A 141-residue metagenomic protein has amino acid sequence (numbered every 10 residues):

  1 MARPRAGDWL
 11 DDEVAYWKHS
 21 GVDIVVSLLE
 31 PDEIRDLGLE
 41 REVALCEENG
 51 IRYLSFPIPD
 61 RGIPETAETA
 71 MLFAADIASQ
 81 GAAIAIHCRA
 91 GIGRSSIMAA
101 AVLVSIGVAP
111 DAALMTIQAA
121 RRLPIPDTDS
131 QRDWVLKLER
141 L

Functional and structural regions predicted by a protein language model:
M1-A85, M98-L141: Cys-dependent protein tyrosine phosphatase-like superfamily
G91: Conserved G/P- and acidic residue-centered "switch" motifs that form tight phosphate/ATP-binding loops in soluble
S95: Ser/Thr-glycine-rich phosphate-binding loops at phosphate-binding pockets of nucleotides, nucleotide cofactors
